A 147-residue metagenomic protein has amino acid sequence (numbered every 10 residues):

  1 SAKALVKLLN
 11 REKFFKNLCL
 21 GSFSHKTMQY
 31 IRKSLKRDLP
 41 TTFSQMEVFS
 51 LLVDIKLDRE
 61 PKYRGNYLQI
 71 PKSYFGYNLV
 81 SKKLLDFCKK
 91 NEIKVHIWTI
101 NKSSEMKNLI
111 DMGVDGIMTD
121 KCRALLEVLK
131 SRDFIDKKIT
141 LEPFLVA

Functional and structural regions predicted by a protein language model:
S1-D115, T119-A147: Short loop-to-alpha-helix "cap/lid" segments that border enzyme active sites across diverse enzyme classes
